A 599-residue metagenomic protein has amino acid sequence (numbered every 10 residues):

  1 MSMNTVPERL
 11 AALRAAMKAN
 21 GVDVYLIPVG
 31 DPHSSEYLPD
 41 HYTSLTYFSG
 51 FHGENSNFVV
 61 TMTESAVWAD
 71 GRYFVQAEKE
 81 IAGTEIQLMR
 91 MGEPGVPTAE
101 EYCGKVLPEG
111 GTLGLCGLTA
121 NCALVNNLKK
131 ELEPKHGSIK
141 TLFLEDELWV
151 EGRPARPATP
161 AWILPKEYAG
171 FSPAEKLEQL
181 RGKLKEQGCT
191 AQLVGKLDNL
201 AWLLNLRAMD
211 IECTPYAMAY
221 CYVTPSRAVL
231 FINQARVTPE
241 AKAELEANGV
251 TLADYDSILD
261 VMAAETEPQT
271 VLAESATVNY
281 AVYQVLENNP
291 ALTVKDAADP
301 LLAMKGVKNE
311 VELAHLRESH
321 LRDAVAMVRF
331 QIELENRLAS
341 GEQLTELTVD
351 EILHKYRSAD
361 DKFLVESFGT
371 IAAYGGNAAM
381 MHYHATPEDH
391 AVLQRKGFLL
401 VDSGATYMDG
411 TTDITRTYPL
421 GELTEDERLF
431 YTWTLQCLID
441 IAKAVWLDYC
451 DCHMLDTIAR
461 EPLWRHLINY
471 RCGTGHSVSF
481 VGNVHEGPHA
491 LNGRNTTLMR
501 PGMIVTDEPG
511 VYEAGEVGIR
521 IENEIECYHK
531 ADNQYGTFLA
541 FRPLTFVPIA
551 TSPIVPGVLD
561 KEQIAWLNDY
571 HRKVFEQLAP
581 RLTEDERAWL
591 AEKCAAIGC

Functional and structural regions predicted by a protein language model:
M1-C599: Active-site neighborhoods and metal-handling regions in enzymes and metal-associated proteins
